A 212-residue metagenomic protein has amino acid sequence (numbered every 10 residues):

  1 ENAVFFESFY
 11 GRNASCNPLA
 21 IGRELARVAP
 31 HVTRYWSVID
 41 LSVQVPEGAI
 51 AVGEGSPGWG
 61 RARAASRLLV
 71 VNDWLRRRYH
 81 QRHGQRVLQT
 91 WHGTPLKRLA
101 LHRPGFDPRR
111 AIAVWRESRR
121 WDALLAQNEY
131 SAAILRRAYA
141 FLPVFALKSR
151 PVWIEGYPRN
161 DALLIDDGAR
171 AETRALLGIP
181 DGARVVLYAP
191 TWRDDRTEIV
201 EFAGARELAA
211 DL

Functional and structural regions predicted by a protein language model:
E1, L75, E172-A175: A short, compositionally biased domain-edge/stem linker segment
N2-A3, R86, A183-V186: Residues that mark the start of a beta-strand
V4-D167: Active-site and donor-binding regions of nucleotide-sugar-utilizing enzymes
N13-A29, P158-L212: Conserved catalytic-core segment of nucleotide-activated headgroup transferases in glycan assembly
